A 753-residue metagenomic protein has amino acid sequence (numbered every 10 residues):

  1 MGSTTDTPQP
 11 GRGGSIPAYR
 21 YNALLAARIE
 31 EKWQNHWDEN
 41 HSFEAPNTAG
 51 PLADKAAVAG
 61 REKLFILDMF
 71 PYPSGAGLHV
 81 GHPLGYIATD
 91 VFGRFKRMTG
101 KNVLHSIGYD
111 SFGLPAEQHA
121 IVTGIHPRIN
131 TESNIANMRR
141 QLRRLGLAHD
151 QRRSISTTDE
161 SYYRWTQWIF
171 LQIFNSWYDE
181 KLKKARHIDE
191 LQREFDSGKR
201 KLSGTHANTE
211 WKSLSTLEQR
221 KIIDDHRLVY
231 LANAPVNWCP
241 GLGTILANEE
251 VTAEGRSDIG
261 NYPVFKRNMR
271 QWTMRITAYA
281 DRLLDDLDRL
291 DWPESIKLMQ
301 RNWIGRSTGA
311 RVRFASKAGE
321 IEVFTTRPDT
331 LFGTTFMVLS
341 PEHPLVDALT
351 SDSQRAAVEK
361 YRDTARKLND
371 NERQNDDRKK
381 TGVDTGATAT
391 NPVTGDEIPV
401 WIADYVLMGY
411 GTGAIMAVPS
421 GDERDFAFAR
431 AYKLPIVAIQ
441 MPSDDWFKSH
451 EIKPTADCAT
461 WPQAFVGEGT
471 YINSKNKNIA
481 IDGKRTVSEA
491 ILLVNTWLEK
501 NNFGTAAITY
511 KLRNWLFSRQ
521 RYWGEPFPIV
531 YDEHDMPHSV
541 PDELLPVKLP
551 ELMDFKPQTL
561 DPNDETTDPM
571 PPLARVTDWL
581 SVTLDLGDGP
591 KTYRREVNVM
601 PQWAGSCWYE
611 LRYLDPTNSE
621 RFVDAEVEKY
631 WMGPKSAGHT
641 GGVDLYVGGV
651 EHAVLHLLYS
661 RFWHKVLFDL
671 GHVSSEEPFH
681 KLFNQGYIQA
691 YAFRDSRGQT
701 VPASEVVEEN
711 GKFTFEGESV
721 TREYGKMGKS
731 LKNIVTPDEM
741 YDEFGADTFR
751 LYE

Functional and structural regions predicted by a protein language model:
G2-D6, G14-L67, R97-S106, N130-A136 (+3 more regions): Conserved oxyanion/phosphate-binding beta-strand-loop segments in alpha/beta enzyme cores
G2-G11, S15-A26, E31-K32, H36-N40 (+9 more regions): Residue patterns forming the tRNA-binding/recognition surfaces of aminoacyl-tRNA synthetases and related DALR
W33, S42-P46, L64-N130, A136-R143: N-terminal cofactor/phosphate-binding cores enriched in small/glycine residues, especially glycine-rich loops such as
G50, M69-F70, L104-P115, S154-Y162 (+3 more regions): Short, solvent-exposed turn/loop segments enriched in Gly/Ser/Thr/Pro and often Arg
P73-I107, S257, A387-A389, Y410-W446 (+1 more regions): Conserved active-site neighborhood of enzyme catalytic/cofactor-binding cores
T89-D90, N102, H343-P442, A459 (+1 more regions): Catalytic alpha/beta core of large soluble enzyme barrels
G113-Q118, W446-S449, Y691: Switch/connector loops and helix/strand junctions flanking conserved nucleotide-binding motifs in nucleotide-processing
V264-K266, T273-I276, F332-K360, Y471: Nucleotide/phosphate-binding sheet-loop regions of phosphoryl- and nucleotidyl-transfer enzymes
